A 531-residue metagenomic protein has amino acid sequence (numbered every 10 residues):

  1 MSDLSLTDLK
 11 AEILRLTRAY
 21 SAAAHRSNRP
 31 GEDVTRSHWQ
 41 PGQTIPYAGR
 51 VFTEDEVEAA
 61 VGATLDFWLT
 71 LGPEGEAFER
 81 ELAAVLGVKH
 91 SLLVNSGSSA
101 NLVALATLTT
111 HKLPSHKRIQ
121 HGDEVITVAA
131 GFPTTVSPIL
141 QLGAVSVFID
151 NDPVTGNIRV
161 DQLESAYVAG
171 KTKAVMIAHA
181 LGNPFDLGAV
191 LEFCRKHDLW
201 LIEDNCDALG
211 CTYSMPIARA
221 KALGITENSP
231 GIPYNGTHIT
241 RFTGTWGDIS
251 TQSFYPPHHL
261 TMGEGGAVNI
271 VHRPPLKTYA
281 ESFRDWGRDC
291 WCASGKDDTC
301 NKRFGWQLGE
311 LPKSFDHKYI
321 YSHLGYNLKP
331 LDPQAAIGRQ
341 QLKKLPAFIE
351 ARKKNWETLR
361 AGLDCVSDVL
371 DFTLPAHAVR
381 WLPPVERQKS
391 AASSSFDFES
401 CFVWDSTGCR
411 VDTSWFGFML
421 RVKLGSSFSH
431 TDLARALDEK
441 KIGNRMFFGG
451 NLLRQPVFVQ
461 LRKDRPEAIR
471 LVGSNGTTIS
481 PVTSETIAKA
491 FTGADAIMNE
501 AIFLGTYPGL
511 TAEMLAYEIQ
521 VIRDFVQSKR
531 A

Functional and structural regions predicted by a protein language model:
M1-L69, S322, G505: N-terminal "arm"/small-domain region of PLP-dependent enzymes with the aminotransferase-like
E32-V34, A77-R80, V88-K89, G97 (+5 more regions): PLP-dependent aminotransferase class I/II
G72-E124, S137-L142, F148: Phosphate-binding glycine-rich loop
H111-H121, M215-R241, P383-W404: Intrinsically disordered, low-complexity Ser/Thr- and acidic-rich flexible linkers and loops, especially at boundaries
A129, F148-D152: Short beta->alpha connector loops at strand-helix junctions that form conserved, small/polar/Pro-enriched
A130-V136: Conserved coil-to-alpha-helix start sites within the AMP-binding
L142, K196-H197, K440, K529: Helix C-cap/helix->beta junction micro-motif
V154-T278: Active-site phosphate-binding strand-loop segment of PLP-dependent enzymes
